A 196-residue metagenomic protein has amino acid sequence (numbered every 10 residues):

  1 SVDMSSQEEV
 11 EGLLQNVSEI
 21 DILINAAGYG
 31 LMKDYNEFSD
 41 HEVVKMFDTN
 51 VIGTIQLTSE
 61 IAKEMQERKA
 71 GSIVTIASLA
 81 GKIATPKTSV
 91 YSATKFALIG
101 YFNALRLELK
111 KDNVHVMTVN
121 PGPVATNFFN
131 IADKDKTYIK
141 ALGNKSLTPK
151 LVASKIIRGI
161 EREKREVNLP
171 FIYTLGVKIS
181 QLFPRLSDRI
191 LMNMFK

Functional and structural regions predicted by a protein language model:
S1-G12, D40: The beta1-alpha1 cofactor-binding region of Rossmann-like NAD(H)/NADP(H)-dependent oxidoreductases
A26-L31: Conserved NAD(P)H cofactor-binding loop of Rossmann-fold oxidoreductase domains
D34-Y35, E42-F47: Substrate-binding pocket helix/loop in short-chain dehydrogenase/reductase
N36, T85-S89: Active-site loop immediately N-terminal to the catalytic Tyr-X3-Lys motif of short-chain dehydrogenase/reductase
T58, T94: Active-site helix of classical SDR
S78: Residue(s) in the substrate-gating loop at a strand-loop-helix junction that position the organic substrate next
T118, I139-T174: C-terminal helical subdomain
